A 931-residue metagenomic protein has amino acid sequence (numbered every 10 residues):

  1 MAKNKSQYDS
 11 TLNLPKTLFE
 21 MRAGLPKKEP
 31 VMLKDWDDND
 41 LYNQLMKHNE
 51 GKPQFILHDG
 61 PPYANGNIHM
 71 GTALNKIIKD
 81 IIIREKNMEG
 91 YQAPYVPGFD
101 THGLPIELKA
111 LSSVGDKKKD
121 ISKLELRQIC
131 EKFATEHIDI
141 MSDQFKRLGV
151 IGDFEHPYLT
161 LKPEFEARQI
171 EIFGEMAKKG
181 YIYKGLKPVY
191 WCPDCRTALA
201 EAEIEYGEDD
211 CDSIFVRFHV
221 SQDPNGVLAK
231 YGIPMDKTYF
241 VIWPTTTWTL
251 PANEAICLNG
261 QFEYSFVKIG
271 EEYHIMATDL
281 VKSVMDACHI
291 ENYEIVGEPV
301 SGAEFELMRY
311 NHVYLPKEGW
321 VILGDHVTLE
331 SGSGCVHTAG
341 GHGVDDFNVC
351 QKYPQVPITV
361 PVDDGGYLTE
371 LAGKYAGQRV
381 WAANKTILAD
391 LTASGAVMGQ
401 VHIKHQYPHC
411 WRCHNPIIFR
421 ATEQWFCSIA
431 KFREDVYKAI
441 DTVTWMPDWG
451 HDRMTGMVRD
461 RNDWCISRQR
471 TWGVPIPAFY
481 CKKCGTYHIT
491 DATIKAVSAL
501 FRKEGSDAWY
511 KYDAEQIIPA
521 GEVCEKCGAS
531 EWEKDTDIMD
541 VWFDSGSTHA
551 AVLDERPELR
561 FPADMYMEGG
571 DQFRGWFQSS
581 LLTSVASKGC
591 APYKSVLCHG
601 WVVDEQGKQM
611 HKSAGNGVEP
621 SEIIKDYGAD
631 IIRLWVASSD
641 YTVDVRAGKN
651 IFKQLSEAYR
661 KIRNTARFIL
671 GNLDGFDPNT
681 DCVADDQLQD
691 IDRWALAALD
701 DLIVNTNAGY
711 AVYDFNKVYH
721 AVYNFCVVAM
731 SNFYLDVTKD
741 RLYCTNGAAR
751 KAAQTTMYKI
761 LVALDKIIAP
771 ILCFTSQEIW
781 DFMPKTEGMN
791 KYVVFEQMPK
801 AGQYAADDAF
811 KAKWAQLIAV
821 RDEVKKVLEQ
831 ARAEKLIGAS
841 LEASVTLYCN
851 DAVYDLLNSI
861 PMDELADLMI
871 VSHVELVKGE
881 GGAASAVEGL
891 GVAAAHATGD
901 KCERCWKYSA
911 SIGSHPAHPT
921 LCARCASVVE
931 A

Functional and structural regions predicted by a protein language model:
A2-E272, A339-V344, V349-K352, P357-K374 (+9 more regions): N-terminal, positively charged nucleic-acid-binding surface of large information/translation enzymes
G71-I83, G90-Q92, F99-D100, F165-R168 (+7 more regions): Structured ligand/cofactor/substrate-binding pocket environments in proteins
D100, V189, P193, L199-G207 (+6 more regions): Acidic, turn-prone loop/beta-hairpin segments
F145, R168, W464, E657-L670 (+2 more regions): Core structural elements
V189, Y407, A478, G521 (+2 more regions): Residues immediately within or flanking Cys/His clusters that coordinate Zn2+ in small zinc-binding modules
C192, C410, C481, C524-C527 (+2 more regions): Short cysteine-rich clusters marking metal-coordination/redox-active sites
R196, Q469, G485, G528-A529 (+2 more regions): Cys/His-coordinated zinc-binding microdomains
I912-T920: Short linker/helix segments within small regulatory modules
